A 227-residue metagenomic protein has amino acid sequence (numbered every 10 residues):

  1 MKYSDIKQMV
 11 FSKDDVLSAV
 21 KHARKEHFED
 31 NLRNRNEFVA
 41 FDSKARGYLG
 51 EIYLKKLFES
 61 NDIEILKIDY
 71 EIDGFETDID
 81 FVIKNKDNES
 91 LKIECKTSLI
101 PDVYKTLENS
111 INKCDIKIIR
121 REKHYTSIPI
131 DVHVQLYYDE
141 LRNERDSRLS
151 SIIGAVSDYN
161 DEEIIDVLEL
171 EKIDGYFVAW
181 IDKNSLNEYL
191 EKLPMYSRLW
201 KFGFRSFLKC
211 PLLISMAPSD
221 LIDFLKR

Functional and structural regions predicted by a protein language model:
M1-T77, T97-R227: Nucleic-acid endonuclease domains
F81-L99: Conserved catalytic cores of phosphodiester-cleaving nucleases, focusing on short active-site segments
